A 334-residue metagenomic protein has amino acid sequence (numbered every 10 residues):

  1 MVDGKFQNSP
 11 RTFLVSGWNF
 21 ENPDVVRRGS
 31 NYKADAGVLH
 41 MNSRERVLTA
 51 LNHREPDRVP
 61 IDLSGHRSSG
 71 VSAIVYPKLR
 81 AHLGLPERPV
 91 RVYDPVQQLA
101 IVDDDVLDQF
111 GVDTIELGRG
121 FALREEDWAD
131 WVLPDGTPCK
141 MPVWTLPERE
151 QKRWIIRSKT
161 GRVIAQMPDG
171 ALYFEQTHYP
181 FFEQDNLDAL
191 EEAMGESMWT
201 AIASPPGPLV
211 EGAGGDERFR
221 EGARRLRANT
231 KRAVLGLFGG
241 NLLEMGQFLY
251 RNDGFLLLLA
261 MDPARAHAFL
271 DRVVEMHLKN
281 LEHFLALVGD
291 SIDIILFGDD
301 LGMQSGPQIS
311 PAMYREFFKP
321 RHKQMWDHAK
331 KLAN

Functional and structural regions predicted by a protein language model:
M1, V38-A81, L85-V92, M167 (+1 more regions): Active-site loop segments of alpha/beta catalytic cores
P10-T12, A34-A36: Ala/Thr-enriched low-complexity intrinsically disordered regions
Y76-E125: Segments that shape or occlude catalytic/ligand-binding pockets
Y76-L83, D127-R153, K159-R162, D169-A171 (+1 more regions): Aromatic- and acidic-residue-enriched segments that line the glycan-binding/catalytic groove of carbohydrate-active
L107-F110, T114-G118, P134-K140, E150 (+2 more regions): Secretory-pathway glycan-assembly enzymes, especially type II membrane glycosyltransferases that use nucleotide-sugar
